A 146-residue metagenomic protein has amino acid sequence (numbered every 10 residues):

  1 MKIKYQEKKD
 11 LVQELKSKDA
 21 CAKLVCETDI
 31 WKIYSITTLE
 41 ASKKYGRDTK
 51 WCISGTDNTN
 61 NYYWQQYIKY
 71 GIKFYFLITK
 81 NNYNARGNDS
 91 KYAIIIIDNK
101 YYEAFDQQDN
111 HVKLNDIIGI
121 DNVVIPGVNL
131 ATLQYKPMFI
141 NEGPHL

Functional and structural regions predicted by a protein language model:
M1-L146: Catalytic-core elements of nucleic-acid end-processing and repair enzymes
